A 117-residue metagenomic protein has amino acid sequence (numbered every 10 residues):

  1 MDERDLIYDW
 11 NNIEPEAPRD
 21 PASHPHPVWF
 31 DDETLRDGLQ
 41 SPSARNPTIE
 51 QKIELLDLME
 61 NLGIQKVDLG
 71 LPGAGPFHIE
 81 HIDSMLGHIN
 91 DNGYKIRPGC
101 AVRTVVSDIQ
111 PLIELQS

Functional and structural regions predicted by a protein language model:
M1-P27: N-terminal carbohydrate-binding accessory modules
R19-R45: N-terminal small/glycine-rich loop or linker at the start of catalytic domains across soluble metabolic enzymes
D37-L39, A74-H78, V106-I109: Flexible loop/turn segments at secondary-structure boundaries
S43, I64-I89: Glycine-rich, proline-tolerant flexible connector loops at the mouths of alpha/beta enzymes
T48-L58, S107-I113: Short, acidic/polar
E54, E80-G87, P111-E114: Alpha-helical scaffolding segments of alpha/beta enzyme cores, especially the outer helices of TIM-barrel or partial
L58-I64: A short, Lys/Arg-enriched amphipathic alpha-helix followed by its capping loop at the start of a domain
K66, L71, N92-S117: Active-site beta->alpha loop and helix N-cap motifs at the rims of alpha/beta catalytic domains
